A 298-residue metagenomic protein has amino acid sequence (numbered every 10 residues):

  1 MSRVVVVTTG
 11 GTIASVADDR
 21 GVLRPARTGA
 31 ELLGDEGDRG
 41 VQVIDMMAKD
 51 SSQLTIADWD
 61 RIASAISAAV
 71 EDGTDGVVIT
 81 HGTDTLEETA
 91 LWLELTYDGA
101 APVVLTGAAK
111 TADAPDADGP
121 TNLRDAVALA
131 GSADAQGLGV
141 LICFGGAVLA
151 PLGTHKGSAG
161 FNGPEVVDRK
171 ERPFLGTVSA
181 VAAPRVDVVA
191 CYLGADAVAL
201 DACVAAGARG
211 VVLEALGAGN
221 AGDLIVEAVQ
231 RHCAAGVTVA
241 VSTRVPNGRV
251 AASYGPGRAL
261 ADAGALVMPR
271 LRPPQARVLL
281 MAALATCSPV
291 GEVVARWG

Functional and structural regions predicted by a protein language model:
M1-G298: Active-site histidine-anchored catalytic micro-motif
